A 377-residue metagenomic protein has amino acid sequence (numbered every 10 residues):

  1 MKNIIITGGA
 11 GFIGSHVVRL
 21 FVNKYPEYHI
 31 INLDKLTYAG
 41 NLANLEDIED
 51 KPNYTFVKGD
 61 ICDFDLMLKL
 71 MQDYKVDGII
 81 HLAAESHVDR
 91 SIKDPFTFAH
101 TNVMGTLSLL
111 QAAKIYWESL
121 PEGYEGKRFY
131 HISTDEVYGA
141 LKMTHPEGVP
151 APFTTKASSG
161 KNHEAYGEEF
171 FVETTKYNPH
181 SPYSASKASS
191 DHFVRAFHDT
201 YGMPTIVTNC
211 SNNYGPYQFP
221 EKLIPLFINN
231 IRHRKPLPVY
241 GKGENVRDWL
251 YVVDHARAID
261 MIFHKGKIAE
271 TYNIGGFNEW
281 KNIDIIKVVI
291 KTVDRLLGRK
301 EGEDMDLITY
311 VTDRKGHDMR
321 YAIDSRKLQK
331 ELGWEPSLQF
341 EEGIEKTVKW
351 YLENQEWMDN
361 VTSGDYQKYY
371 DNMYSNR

Functional and structural regions predicted by a protein language model:
M1-N213, F263, N282, K346 (+2 more regions): N-terminal Rossmann-like NAD(P)+-binding domain of SDR-like oxidoreductases, especially those catalyzing
I4, V17, I30, G59-C62 (+4 more regions): C-terminal substrate-binding subdomain of Rossmann-fold SDR/epimerase-dehydratase oxidoreductases
A43, K142, Q218, L250 (+1 more regions): Short, well-ordered secondary-structure micro-motifs
Y74, A84-E85, F170, G215-P216 (+4 more regions): Intrinsically disordered, low-complexity segments enriched in polar/charged residues with Gly/Pro, especially when
H81-L82, G167, N213, E221-L223 (+2 more regions): Short secondary-structure boundary micro-motifs
P179-S186, P216, P220, I224 (+1 more regions): The catalytic Tyr-centered alpha-helix of NAD(P)H-dependent dehydrogenases
